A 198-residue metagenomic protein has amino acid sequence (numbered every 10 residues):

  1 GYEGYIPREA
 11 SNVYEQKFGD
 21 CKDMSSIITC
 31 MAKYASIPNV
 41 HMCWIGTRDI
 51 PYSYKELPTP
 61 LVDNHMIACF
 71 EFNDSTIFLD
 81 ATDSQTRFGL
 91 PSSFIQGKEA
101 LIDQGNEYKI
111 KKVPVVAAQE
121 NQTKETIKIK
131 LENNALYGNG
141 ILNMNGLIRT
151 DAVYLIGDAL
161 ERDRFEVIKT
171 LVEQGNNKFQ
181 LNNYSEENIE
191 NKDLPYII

Functional and structural regions predicted by a protein language model:
G1-I198: A sensor for short, sequence-defined functional sites
